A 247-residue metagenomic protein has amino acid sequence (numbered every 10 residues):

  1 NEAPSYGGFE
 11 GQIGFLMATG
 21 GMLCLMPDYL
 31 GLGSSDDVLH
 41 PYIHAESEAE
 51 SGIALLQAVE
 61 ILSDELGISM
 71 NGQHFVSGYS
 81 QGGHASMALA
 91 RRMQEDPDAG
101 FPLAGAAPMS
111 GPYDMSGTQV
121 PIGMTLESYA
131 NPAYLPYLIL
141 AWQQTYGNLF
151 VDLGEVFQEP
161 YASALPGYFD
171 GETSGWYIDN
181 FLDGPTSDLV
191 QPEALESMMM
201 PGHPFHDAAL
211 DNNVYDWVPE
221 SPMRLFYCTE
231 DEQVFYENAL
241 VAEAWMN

Functional and structural regions predicted by a protein language model:
N1-G21: Short, surface-exposed "cap/lid" segments of acyl-processing enzymes
D28-L32: Short beta-to-alpha linker loops that shape the active-site pocket of alpha/beta-hydrolase fold enzymes
Y42-E65: Alpha/beta-hydrolase active-site loop
Q57-Y129: Primarily recognizes the serine-hydrolase "nucleophile elbow" in alpha/beta-hydrolase and SGNH/GDSL folds
V76, P219, R224-D231: Short beta-strand/loop motif that positions the catalytic acidic residue of the alpha/beta-hydrolase fold
M109-D216: Accessory cap/linker subdomain of secreted extracellular hydrolases
V218, E232-L240: Conserved alpha/beta-hydrolase "acid-adjacent" motif
E243-N247: Catalytic histidine neighborhood in serine/cysteine hydrolases with alpha/beta-hydrolase-type architecture
